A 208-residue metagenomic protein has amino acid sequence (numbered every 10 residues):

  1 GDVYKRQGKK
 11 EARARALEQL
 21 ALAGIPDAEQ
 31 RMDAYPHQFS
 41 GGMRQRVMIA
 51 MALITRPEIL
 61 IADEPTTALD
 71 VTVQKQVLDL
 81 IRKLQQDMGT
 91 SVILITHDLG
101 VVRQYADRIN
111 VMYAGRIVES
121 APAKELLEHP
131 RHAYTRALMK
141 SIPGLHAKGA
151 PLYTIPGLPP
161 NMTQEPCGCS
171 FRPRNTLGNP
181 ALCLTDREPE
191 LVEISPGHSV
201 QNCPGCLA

Functional and structural regions predicted by a protein language model:
G1-Y4: Short, small-residue-biased leader/transition segments that mark boundaries at the very start of proteins
E11-A23, L138-S141: ABC nucleotide-binding domain "signature" region
E18, D79, G157: Conserved adenine-binding aromatic site and its adjacent loop/helix in ATP-hydrolyzing domains
P26-E29, P122-A208: Short catalytic/signature loops enriched in Gly
A34-F39, M43: Conserved ABC ATPase signature
I54-E58: A short, proline-enriched helix->beta-strand linker immediately N-terminal to the Walker B motif in ABC-type P-loop
I61-P65, L69-A150: P-loop NTP-binding/switch modules centered on Walker-like glycine-rich loops
